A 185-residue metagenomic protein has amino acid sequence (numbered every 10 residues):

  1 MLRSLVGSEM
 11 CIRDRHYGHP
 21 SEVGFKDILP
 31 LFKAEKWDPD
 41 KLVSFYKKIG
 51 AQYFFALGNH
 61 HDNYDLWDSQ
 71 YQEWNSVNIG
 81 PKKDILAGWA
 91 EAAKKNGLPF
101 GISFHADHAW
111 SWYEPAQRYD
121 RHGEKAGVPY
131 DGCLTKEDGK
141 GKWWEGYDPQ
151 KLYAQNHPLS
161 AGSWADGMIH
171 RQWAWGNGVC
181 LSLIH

Functional and structural regions predicted by a protein language model:
M1-G7, C11-I12, I184-H185: Single conserved hydrophobic/aromatic residue that forms the stacking wall/gate of nucleotide- or nucleobase-binding
S8, I49-G50, A87-W89, K95-P99 (+3 more regions): Carbohydrate-active catalytic/glycan-binding domains of CAZyme proteins, especially the secreted or lumenal ectodomains
S8-E9, R13-Y64: N-terminal structural segment of carbohydrate-active enzymes
E9, R13, Y64-G80, A106-R171: Aromatic- and acidic-residue-enriched segments that line the glycan-binding/catalytic groove of carbohydrate-active
S21-D38, D68-D84, G162-C180: The substrate-binding groove and active-site-proximal loops of carbohydrate-active enzymes, especially glycoside
S44, I49, L57, D62 (+2 more regions): Active-site and adjacent substrate-binding regions of carbohydrate-active enzymes
K47, N59-P99: Aromatic-lined substrate-binding rim segments of carbohydrate-active enzymes
L57-G58, I102-A106: A cross-domain feature marking catalytic cores of carbohydrate-active enzymes and several ubiquitous metabolic/repair
